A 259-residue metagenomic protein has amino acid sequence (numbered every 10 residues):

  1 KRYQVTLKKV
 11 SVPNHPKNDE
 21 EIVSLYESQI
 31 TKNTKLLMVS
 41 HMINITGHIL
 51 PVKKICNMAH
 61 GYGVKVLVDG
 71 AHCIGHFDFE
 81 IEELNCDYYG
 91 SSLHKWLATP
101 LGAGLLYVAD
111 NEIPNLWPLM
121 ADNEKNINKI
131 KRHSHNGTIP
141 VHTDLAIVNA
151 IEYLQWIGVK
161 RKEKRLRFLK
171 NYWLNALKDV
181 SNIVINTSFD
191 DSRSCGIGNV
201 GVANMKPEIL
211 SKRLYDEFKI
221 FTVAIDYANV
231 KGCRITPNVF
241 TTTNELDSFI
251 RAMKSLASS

Functional and structural regions predicted by a protein language model:
K1-L7, N14, S24: Substrate-binding/gating loop at the entrance of the active-site cleft, primarily in PLP-dependent aminotransferase-like
Y3, G61-Y62, F218: Helix C-cap/helix->beta junction micro-motif
N14-G70: Active-site phosphate-binding strand-loop segment of PLP-dependent enzymes
S24-E27, I49-Y62, H72-K95, A109: Active-site pre-lysine segment of PLP-dependent enzymes
S28, K212-S259: PLP-dependent enzyme catalytic core of the Aspartate aminotransferase-like
L84-E124: Active-site PLP attachment segment
K131-N175: Structural signature of PLP-dependent enzymes
R167-N171, V180-E217: Conserved PLP-binding catalytic core of the aspartate aminotransferase-like
